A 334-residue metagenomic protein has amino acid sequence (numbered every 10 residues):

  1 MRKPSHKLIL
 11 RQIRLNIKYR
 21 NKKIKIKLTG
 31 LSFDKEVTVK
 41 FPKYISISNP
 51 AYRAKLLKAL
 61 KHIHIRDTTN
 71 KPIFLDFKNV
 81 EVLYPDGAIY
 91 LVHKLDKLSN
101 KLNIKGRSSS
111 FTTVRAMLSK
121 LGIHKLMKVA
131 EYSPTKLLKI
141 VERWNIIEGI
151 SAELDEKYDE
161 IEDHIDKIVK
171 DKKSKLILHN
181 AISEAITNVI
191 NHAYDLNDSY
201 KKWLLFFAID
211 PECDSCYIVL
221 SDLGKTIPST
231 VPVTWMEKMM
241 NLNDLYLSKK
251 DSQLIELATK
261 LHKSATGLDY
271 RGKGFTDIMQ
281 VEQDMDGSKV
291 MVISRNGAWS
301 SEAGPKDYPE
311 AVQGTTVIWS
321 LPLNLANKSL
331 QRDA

Functional and structural regions predicted by a protein language model:
M1-H64, K128, S229, D244-A334: Flexible, glycine-/charge-rich segments associated with ATP-binding catalytic modules
E36-K43, L138-I150: Short amphipathic
V37, F41-K128: Amphipathic alpha-helical interaction surfaces in cytosolic regulatory modules
V82, E160-S183: Conserved short strand/loop->alpha-helix "switch" segment adjacent to the catalytic nucleotide/phosphoryl-transfer site
H124-V141: A glycine-rich helix N-cap at a beta->alpha junction
V141-K170, P228, T234-K263, I278: Helix-loop-beta hinge of the Bergerat
K172-P211, F275, M279-V281: Conserved ATP-binding N-box helix of the HATPase_c
V189-M236, G304-K306: ATP-lid-like helix-loop hinge signature
